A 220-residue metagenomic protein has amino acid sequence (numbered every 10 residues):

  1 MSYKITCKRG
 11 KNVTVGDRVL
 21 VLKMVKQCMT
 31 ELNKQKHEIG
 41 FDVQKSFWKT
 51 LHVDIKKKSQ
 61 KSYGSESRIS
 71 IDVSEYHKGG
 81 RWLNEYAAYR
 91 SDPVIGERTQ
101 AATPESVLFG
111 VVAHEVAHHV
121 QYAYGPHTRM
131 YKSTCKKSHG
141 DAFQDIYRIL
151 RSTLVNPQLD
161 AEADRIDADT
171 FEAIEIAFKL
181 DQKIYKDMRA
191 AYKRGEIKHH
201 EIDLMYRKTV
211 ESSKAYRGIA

Functional and structural regions predicted by a protein language model:
M1-I5: N-terminal, Lys/Arg- and Ser/Thr-rich interaction peptides
C7-L32, F41, K45-L51, K57-K58 (+3 more regions): Metalloprotease/metallohydrolase-associated module, dominated by Zn2+-dependent proteases
K36: Conserved hydrophobic residues forming the short capping helix/wall of the S-adenosyl-L-methionine
S59-S65: Short, exposed beta-strand/loop patches in secreted or surface proteins that constitute
S62, K78-G80, E115: A broad, structure-centric signal for solvent-exposed, well-ordered loop/edge residues that line or flank functional
G110-A123: Active-site recognition of the HExxH zinc-binding catalytic motif
